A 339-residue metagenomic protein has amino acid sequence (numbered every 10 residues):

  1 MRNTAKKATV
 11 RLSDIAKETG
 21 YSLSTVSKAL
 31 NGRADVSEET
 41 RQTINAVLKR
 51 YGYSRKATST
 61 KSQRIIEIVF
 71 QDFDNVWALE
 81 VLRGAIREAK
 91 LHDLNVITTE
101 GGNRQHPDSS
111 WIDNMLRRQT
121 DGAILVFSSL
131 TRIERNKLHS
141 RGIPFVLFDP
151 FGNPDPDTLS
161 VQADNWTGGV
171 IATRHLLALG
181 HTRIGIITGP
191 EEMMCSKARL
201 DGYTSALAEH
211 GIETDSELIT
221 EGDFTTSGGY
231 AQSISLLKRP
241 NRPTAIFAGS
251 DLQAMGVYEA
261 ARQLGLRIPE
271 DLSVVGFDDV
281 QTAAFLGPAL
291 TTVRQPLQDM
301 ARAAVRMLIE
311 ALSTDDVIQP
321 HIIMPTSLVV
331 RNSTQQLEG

Functional and structural regions predicted by a protein language model:
M1-K7, R64-R174, A178: Alpha-helical recognition/docking segments in bacterial nutrient-uptake and carbohydrate-utilization systems
M1-S62: N-terminal helix-turn-helix DNA-binding module of bacterial transcription factors
S22, D121, T182-R183, R242-T244: Short acidic/polar active-site loop segments enriched in Thr and Asp
L23-K28, S59-D74, V81, H175 (+1 more regions): Short beta-strand segments enriched in small/hydrophobic residues
E39, F70-E80, T98-P107, P150 (+6 more regions): Hinge/beta->alpha junction and helix N-cap segments in small-molecule ligand-binding domains
T182-R183, T214-L218, I268-S273: Short acidic capping loops at alpha-helix termini that bridge into adjacent secondary structure
Q232-G339: Flexible loop/turn connectors
